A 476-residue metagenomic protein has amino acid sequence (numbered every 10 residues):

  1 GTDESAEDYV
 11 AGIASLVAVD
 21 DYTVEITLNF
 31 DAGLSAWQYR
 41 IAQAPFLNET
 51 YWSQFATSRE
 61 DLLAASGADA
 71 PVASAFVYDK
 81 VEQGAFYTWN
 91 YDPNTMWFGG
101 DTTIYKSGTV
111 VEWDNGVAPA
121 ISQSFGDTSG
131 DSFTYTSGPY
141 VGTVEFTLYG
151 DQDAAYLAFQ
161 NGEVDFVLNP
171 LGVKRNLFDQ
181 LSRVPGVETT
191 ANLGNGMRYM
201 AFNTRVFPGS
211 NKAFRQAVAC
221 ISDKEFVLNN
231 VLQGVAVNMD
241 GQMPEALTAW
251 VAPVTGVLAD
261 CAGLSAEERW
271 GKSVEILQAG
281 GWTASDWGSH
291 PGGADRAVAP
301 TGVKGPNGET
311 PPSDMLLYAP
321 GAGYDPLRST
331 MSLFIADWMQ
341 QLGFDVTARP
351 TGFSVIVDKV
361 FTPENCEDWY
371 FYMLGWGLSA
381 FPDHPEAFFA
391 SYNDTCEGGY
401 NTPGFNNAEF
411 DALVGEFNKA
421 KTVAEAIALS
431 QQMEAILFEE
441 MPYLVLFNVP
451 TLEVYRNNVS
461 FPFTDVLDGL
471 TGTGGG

Functional and structural regions predicted by a protein language model:
G1-T2, E25-T27, P208-S210, R215-A217: Aromatic- and charge-enriched surface segment that lines or borders ligand/interaction sites
T2-A56, D69-E82, V466: Surface-exposed binding/hinge segments that line and control ligand-binding clefts or catalytic entry sites
T2-A6, S15-L16, D79-T88, G130-T134 (+5 more regions): Extracellular/periplasmic solute-recognition and catalytic clefts
G12-A14, V77, T143-L148, A201-F207 (+5 more regions): Second-shell loop/turn segments in exported
V24-I26, S74-F76, Y87, V141-T147 (+3 more regions): Short, well-ordered beta-strand elements
E82-Y87, P93, A191, R198 (+4 more regions): Detector for C-terminal structural segments
A85-N90, M96-G99, E112, A118-F133 (+3 more regions): Append "and occasionally in soluble cytosolic enzymes with long acidic Gly/Pro-rich linkers
D153-V164, K212-A213, L333-L342, V355-W369: Short helices/loops that flank or line small-molecule/ion binding pockets
